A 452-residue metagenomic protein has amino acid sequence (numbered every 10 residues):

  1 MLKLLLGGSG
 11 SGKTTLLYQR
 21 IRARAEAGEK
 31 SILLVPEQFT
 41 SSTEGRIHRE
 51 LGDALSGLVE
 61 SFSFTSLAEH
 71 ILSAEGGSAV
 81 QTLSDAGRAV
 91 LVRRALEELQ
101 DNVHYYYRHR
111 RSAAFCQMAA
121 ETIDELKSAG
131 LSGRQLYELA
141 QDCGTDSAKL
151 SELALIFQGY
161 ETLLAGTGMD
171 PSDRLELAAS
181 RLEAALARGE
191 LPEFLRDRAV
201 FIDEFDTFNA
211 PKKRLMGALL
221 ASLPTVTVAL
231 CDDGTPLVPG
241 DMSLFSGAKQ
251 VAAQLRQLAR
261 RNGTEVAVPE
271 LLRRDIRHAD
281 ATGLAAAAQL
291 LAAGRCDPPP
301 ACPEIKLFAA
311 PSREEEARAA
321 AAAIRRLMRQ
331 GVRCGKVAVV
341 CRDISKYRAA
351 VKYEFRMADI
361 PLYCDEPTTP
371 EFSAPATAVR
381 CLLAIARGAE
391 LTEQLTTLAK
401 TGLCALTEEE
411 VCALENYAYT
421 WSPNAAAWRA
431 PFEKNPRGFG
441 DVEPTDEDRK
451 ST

Functional and structural regions predicted by a protein language model:
M1-K450: Polyanion-engaging groove/track-forming segments
